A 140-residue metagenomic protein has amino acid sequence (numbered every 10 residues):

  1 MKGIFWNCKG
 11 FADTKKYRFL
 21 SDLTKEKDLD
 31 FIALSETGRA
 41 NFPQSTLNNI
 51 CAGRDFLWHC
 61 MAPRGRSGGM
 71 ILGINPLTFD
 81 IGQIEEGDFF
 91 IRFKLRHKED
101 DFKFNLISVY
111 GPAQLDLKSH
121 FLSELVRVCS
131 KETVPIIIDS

Functional and structural regions predicted by a protein language model:
M1-T133: Short phosphate/oxyanion-binding micro-motifs
E132-S140: Metal-dependent active-site segment of extracytoplasmic phospho-/sulfohydrolases and closely related
